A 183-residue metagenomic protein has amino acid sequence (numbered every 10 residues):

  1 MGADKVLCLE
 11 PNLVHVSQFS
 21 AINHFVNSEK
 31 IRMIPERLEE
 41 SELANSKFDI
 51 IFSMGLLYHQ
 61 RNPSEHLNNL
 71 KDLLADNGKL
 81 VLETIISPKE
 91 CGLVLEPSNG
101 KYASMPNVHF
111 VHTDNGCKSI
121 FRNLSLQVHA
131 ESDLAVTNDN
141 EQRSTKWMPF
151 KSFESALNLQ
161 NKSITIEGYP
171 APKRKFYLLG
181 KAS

Functional and structural regions predicted by a protein language model:
M1-S41: Class I SAM-dependent methyltransferase SAM/SAH-binding core
F52: A conserved beta-strand element that flanks and buttresses the S-adenosyl-L-methionine
L56-L57: Hydrophobic adenine-recognition pocket in adenosine-nucleotide-binding enzymes
S64-V81: A short glycine-rich, Lys/Arg-flanked "PGG" loop and its adjoining helix->strand segment in the class I
I85-V108: Short, glycine-/aromatic-enriched active-site segment of Class I SAM-dependent methyltransferases
V108-E131: Short alpha-helix
Q127-A156: Conserved catalytic loop of SAM-dependent methyltransferase domains
N161-S183: C-terminal lobe and adjacent flexible extensions of AdoMet/dcAdoMet transferase-like proteins
